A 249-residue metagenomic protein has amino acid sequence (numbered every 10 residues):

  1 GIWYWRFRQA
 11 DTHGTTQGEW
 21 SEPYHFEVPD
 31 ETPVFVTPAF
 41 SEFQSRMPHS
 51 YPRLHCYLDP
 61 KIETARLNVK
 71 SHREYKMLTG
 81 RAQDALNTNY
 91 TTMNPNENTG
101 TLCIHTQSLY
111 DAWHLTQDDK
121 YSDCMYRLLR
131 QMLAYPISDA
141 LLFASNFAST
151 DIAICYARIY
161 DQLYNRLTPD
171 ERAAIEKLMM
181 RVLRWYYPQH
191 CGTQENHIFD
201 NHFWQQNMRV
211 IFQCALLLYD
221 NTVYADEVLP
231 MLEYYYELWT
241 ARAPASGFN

Functional and structural regions predicted by a protein language model:
G1, T15-T16, A65, G80 (+1 more regions): Alpha-helical interaction segments
A10-P33: Extracellular fibronectin type III
S21, Y57-L58, T168-P169: Helix N-cap and loop-to-helix transition residues
E27-L54: Low-complexity, Pro/Ser/Thr- and charge-rich linker/hinge segments at domain boundaries
M47-L86: Conserved small-residue-rich
Y75-T79, Q83, N87-N249: Aromatic-lined, polymer-binding surfaces characteristic of secreted/periplasmic polysaccharide-degrading enzymes
